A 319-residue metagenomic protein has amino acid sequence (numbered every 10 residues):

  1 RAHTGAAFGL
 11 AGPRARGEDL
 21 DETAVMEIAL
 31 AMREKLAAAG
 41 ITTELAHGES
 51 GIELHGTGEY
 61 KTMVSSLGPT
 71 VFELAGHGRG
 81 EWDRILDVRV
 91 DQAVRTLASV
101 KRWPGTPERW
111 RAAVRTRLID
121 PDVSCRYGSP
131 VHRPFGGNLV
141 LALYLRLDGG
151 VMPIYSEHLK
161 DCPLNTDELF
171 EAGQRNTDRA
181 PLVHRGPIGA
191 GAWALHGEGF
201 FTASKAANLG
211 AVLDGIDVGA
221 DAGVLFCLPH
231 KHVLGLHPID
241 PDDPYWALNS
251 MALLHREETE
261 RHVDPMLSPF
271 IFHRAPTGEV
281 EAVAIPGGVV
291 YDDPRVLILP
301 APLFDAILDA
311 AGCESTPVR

Functional and structural regions predicted by a protein language model:
R1-E53: N-terminal alpha-helical "arm" segments
L10-D19, T96-V100, D148-C162, L234-D240 (+1 more regions): Charged, low-complexity surface segments at secondary-structure and domain boundaries
L20-I28, N165, L169, S204-N208 (+1 more regions): Short amphipathic alpha-helical segments
I28-G40, G173, T177, L213-D217 (+1 more regions): Hydrophobic, Leu/Ile/Phe/Ala-enriched alpha-helical segments that form helix-helix packing faces
M32-K35, A39, T43-F201: Charged, alpha-helical interface segments at or near domain boundaries
A192-V218: Aromatic/basic-lined ligand-recognition segments that form π-stacking hydrophobic pockets flanked by Lys/Arg to engage
D221-A222: Redox- and metal-dependent alpha/beta enzyme cores, enriched for Fe-S-associated oxidoreductases and cofactor-handling
L225-F226, H230-R319: C-terminal structured domains
